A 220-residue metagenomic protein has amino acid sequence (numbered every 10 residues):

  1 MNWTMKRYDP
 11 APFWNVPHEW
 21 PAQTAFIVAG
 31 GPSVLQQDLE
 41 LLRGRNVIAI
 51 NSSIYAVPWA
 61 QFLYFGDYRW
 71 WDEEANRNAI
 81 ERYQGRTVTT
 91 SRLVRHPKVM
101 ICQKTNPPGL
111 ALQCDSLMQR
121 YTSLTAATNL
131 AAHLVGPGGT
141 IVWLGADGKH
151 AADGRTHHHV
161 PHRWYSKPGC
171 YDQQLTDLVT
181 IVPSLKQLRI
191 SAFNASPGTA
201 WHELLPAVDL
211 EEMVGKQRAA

Functional and structural regions predicted by a protein language model:
M1-A220: Metal-ion/cofactor- or nucleotide/acyl-coenzyme-handling active-site neighborhoods
